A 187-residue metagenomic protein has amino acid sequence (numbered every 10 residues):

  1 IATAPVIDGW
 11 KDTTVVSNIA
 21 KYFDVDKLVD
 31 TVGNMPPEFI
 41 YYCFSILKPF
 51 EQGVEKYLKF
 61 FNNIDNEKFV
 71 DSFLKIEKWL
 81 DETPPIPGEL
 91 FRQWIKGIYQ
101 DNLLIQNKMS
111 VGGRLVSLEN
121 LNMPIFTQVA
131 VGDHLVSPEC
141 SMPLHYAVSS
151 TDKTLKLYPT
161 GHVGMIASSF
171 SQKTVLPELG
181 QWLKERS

Functional and structural regions predicted by a protein language model:
I1-E89: Alpha/beta-hydrolase-fold enzymes
I98-S117: Active-site nucleophile elbow and catalytic-triad environment of alpha/beta-hydrolase enzymes
L118-N122, A147-T151: Short, conserved loop/helix-junction motifs that constitute active-site signature segments in enzyme catalytic cores
L121-N122, T127-V129, D133: Short beta-strand/loop motif that positions the catalytic acidic residue of the alpha/beta-hydrolase fold
M123, S137-Y146: Short alpha-helix in the alpha/beta-hydrolase fold that links the catalytic acid
P138, L155, P159-T174: Catalytic histidine-centered segment of alpha/beta-hydrolase-like enzymes
E178-R186: C-terminal alpha-helix
